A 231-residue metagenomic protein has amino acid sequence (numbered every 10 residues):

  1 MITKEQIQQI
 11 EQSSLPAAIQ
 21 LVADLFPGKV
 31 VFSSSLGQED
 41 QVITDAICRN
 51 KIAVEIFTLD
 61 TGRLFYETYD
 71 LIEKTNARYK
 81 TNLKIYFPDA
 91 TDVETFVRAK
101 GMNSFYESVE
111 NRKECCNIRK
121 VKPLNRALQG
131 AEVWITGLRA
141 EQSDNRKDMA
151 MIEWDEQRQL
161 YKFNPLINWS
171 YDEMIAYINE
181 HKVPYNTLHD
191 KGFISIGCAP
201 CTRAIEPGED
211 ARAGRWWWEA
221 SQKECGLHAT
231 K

Functional and structural regions predicted by a protein language model:
M1-K231: Nucleotide-activated chemistry modules centered on ATP-dependent adenylation/adenylyltransferase
